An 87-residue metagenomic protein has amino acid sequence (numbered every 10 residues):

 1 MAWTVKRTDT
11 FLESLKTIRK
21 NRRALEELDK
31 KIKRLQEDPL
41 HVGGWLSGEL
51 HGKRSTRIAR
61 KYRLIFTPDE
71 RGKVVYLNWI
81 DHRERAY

Functional and structural regions predicted by a protein language model:
M1-I18, R23-L25, R57-Y87: Enriched for short, Lys/Arg-rich terminal
K33-I58: A short, surface-exposed loop/turn module that caps and links secondary-structure elements
